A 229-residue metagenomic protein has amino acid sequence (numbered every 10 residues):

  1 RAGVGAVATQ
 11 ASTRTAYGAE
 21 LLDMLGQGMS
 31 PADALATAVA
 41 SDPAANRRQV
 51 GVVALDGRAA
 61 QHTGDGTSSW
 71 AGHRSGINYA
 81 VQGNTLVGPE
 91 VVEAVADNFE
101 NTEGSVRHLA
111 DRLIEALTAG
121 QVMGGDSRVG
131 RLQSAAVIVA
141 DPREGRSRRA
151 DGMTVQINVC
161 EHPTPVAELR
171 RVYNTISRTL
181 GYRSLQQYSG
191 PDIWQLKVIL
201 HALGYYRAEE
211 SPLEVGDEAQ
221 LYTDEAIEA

Functional and structural regions predicted by a protein language model:
R1-G125, L180-Y182, V198: Alpha/propeptide regions of enzymes that mature by internal proteolysis
A16, E90, H108, T164 (+3 more regions): Generic recognition of stable, solvent-exposed alpha-helical segments in well-folded globular domains
Q61-H62, W70-A71, R146-R149, V215-E218: Short helix/loop capping segments that flank catalytic or ligand/cofactor-binding pockets
A110-L113, D126-R178: Extended substrate/cofactor- or partner-recognition/assembly subdomains adjacent to catalytic sites in enzymes
D111-G145, Q195-E214: Amphipathic, soluble alpha/beta structural segments
S184-A229: Short acidic, glycine/serine/threonine-rich helix-capping segments at coil-helix boundaries
